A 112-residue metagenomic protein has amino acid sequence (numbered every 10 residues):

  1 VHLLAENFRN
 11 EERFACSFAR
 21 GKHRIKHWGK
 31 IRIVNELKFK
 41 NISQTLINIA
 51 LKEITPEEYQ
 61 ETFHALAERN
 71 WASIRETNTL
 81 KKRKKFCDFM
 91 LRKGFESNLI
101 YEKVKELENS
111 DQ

Functional and structural regions predicted by a protein language model:
V1-Q112: An alpha-helical, amphipathic repeat domain used for nucleic-acid recognition, typified by the mTERF helical solenoid
